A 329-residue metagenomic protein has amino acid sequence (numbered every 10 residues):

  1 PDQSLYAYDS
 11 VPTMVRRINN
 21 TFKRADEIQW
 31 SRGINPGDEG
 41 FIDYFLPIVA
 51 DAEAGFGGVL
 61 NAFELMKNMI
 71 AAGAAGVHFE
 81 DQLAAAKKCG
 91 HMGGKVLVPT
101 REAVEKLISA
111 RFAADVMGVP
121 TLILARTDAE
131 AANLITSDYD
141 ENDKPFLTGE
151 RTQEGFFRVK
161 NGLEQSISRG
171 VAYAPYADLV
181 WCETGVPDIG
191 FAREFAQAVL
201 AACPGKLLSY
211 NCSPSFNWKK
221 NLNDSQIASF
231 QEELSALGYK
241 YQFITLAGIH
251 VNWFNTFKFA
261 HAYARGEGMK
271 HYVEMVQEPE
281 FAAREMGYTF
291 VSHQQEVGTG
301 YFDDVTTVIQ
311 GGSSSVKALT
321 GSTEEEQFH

Functional and structural regions predicted by a protein language model:
P1-F243, F257, H261, T299-H329: Alpha/beta enzyme core
E232-H261, E267-T299, D303: Substrate-binding cleft of secreted/luminal carbohydrate-active enzymes
